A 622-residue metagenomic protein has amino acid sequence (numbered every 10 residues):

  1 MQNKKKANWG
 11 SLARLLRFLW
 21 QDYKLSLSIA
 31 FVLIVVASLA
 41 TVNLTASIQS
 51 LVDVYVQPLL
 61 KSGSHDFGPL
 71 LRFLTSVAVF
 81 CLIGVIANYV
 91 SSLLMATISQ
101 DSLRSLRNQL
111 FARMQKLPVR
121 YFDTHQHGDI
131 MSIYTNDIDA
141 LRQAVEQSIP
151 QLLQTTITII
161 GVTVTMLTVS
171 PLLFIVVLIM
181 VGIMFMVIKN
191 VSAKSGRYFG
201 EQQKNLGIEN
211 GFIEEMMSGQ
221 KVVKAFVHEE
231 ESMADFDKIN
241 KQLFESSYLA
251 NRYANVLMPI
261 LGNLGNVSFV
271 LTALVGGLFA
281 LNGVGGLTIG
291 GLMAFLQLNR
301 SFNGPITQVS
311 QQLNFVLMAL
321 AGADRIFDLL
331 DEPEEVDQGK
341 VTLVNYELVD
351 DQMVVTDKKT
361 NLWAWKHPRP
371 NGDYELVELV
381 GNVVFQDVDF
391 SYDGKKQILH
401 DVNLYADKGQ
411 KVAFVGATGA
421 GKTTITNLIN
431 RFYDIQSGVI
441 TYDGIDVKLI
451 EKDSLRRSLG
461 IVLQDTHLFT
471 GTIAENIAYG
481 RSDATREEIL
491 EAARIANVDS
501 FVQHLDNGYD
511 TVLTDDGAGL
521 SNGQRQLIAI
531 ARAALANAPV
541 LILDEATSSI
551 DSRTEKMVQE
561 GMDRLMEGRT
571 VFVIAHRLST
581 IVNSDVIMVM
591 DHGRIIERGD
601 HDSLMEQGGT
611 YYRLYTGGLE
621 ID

Functional and structural regions predicted by a protein language model:
Q2-N8, V32-L33, A40-D53, F80-H127 (+10 more regions): Juxtamembrane helix-loop junctions of ABC transporter transmembrane domains
R17, Q21-K24, V119-R120, I138-V145 (+8 more regions): An intracellular "coupling" helix at the cytosolic face of ABC transporter transmembrane type-1 domains
D22, S26-L39, Q147-E201, T272-L287 (+1 more regions): Transmembrane helices of ABC transporter permease
L25-S50, F73, V77, S91-A96 (+5 more regions): Alpha-helical segments in transporter systems
L27-A87, T168-L172, G283-I289: Transmembrane helix-loop-helix hairpins at lipid-water interfaces of multipass membrane proteins, especially the type-1
P58, T165-I179, L249, Y253-D324 (+2 more regions): Helix-loop-helix
G63, Y346-D622: ABC-type nucleotide-binding domain
L110, M114, V223, I326 (+1 more regions): Helix-loop junctions and hydrophobic alpha-helical segments within the transmembrane domains of large membrane
